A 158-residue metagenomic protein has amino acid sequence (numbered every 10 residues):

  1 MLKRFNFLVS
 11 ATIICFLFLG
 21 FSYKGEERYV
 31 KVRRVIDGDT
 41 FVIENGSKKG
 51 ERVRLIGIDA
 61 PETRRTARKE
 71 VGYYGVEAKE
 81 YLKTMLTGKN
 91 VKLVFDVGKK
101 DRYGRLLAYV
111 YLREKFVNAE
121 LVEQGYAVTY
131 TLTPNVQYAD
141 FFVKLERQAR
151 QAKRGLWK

Functional and structural regions predicted by a protein language model:
L2-K158: Small beta-barrel nucleic-acid-binding modules, primarily SNase/OB-fold domains and secondarily Tudor-like barrels
